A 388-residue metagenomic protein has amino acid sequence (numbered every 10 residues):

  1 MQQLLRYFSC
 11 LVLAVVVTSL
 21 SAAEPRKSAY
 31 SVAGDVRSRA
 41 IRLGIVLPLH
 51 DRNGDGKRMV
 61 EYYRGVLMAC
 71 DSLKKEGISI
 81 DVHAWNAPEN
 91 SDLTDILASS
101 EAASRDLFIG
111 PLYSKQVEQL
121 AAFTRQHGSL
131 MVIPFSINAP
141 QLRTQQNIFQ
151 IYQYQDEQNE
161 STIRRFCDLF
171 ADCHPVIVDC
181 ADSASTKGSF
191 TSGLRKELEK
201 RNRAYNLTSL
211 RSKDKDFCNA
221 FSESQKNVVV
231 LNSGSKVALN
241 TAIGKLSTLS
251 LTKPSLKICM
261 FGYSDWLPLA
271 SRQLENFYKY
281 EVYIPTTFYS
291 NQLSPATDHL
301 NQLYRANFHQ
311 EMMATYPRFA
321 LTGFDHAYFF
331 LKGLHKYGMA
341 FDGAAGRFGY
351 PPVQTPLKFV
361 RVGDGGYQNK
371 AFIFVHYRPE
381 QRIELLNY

Functional and structural regions predicted by a protein language model:
Q2-C10, L20-Y388: Extracytosolic ligand-binding ectodomains
